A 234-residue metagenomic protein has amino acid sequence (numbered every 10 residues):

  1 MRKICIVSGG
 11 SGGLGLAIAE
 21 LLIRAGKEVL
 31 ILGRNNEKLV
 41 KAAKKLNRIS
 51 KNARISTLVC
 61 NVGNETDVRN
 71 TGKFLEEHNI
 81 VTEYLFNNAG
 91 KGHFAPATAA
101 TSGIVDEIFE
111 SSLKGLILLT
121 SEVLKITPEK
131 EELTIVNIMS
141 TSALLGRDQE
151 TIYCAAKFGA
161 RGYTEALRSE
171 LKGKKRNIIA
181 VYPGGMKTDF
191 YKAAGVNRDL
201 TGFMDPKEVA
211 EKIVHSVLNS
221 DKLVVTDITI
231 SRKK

Functional and structural regions predicted by a protein language model:
S11-G13: Conserved glycine-rich cofactor-binding loop
K27-K41: Conserved glycine-rich Rossmann-like NAD(P)H-binding loop of the short-chain dehydrogenase/reductase
N36-E37, L58-T71, S102: The beta1-alpha1 cofactor-binding region of Rossmann-like NAD(H)/NADP(H)-dependent oxidoreductases
R69, E76, G92-D106, Q149-I152: Conserved mid-core segment of classical short-chain dehydrogenase/reductases
K91, T98-I117, V136, A160: Catalytic Tyr-X3-Lys loop
T120, A156: Active-site helix of classical SDR
S140: Residue(s) in the substrate-gating loop at a strand-loop-helix junction that position the organic substrate next
G173-R176, A180-V181, T188, V196-K234: C-terminal helical subdomain
